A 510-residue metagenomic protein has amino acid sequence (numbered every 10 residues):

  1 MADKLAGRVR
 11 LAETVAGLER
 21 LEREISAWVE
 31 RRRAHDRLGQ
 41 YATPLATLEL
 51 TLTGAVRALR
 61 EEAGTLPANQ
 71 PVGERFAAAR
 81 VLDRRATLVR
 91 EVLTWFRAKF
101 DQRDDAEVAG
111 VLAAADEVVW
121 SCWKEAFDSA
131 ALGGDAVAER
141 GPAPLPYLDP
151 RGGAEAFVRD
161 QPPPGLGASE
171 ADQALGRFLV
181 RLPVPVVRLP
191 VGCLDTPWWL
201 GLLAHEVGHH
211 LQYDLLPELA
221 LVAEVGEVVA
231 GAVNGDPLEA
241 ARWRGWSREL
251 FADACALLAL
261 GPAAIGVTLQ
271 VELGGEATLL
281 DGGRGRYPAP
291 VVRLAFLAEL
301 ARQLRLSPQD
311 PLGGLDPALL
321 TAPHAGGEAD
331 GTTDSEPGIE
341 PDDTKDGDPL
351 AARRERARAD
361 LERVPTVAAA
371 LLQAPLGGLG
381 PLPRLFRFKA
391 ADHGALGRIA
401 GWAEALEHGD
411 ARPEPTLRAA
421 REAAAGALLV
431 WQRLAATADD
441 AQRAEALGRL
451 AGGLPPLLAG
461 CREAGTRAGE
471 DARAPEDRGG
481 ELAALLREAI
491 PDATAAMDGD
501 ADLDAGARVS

Functional and structural regions predicted by a protein language model:
M1-E125, S129, A136-Y147, R151 (+3 more regions): Non-catalytic terminal regions of proteins
V92, L175-V186, A223-V233: Active-site-adjacent bridging/hinge elements
R97-E107, A143-L200, V207-D214: Active-site scaffold of zinc-dependent metalloenzymes
W123, F127, V207-L211, L215 (+1 more regions): Structural signal for hydrophobic packing residues in well-ordered secondary-structure cores of soluble enzyme domains
A136-A138, L219-G226, I265-G274: Short, glycine/acidic-rich hinge or "gate" loops at secondary-structure transitions that mediate conformational
D195-L200, Y213-E249: Post-HEXXH active-site segment of zinc metalloproteases
L200-D214, V291-Q309: A recognition module on extended beta-rich or small alphabeta surfaces enriched in W/G with H and D/E
V233-L300: Metalloprotease/metallohydrolase-associated module, dominated by Zn2+-dependent proteases
